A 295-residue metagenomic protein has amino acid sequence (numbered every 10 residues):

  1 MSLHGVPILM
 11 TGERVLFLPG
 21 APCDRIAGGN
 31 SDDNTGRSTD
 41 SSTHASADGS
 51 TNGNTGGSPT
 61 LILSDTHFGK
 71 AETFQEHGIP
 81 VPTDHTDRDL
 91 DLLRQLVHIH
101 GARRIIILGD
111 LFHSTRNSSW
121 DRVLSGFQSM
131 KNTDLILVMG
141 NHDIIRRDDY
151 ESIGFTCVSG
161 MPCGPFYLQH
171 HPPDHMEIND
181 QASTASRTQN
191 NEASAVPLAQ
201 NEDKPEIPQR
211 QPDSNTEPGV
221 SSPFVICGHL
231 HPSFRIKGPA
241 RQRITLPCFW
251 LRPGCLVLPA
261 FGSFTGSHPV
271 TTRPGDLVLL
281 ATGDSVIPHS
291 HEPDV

Functional and structural regions predicted by a protein language model:
M1-I26, T55-P59, S64, G69-K70 (+2 more regions): Acidic, histidine-bearing metal-coordination/catalytic regions of metal-dependent phosphoesterases
M1-P22, G160-N179, P218: Core dinuclear metal-dependent hydrolase active-site scaffold
G5-V6, E13-V15, S152, T156-G160 (+2 more regions): Short, acidic/polar N-cap/turn motifs at the starts of alpha helices
E13, T66, D110, N141 (+3 more regions): Fold-independent oxyanion-binding glycine-rich loops and adjacent beta-strand/coil segments at enzyme active sites
A21-S58, P173-S222: Intrinsically disordered, low-complexity terminal tails and inter-domain linkers enriched for S/T/G/P/D/E
P59-S64, K70-G164: Core catalytic region of metal-dependent phosphoesterases/phosphodiesterases, especially metallo-beta-lactamase-like
G164-D180, N191, A199-K204, D213-T282 (+1 more regions): Conserved beta-sheet core of the metallophosphoesterase superfamily
V295: Metal-centered catalytic cores of metalloenzymes
